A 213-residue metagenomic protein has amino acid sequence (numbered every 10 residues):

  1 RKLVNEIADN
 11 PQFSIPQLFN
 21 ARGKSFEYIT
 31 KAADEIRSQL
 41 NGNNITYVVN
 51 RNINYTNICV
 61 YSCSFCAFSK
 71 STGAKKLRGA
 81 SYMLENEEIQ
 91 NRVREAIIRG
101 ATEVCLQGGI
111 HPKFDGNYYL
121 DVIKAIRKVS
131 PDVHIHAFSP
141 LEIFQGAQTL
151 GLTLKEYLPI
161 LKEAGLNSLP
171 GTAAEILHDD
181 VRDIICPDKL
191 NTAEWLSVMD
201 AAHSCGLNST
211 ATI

Functional and structural regions predicted by a protein language model:
R1-V60, F65: Flexible, acidic/Gly-rich N-terminal and inter-domain linker regions that tether and position cofactor-handling modules
I15-F19, V49-N52, K70-L77, C105-N117 (+2 more regions): Glycine-rich, proline-tolerant flexible connector loops at the mouths of alpha/beta enzymes
S25, I29-A32, N43, Y47 (+4 more regions): General structural feature for long, well-ordered alpha-helical segments within catalytic domains of soluble enzymes
D34, S38, V93-I97, H203: Residues within alpha-helical segments
I58-S62, C66-A67, K75-A80, D115-Y118 (+1 more regions): Short, conserved acidic/polar surface loops in the N-terminal third of protein domains
C59, A67-K70, G100, T172-A173: Short, small-residue-rich loop/turn micro-motifs
K70-G108: Conserved alpha-helical substructure of the radical SAM core
I98-T210: Conserved SAM/AdoMet-binding glycine-rich loop
